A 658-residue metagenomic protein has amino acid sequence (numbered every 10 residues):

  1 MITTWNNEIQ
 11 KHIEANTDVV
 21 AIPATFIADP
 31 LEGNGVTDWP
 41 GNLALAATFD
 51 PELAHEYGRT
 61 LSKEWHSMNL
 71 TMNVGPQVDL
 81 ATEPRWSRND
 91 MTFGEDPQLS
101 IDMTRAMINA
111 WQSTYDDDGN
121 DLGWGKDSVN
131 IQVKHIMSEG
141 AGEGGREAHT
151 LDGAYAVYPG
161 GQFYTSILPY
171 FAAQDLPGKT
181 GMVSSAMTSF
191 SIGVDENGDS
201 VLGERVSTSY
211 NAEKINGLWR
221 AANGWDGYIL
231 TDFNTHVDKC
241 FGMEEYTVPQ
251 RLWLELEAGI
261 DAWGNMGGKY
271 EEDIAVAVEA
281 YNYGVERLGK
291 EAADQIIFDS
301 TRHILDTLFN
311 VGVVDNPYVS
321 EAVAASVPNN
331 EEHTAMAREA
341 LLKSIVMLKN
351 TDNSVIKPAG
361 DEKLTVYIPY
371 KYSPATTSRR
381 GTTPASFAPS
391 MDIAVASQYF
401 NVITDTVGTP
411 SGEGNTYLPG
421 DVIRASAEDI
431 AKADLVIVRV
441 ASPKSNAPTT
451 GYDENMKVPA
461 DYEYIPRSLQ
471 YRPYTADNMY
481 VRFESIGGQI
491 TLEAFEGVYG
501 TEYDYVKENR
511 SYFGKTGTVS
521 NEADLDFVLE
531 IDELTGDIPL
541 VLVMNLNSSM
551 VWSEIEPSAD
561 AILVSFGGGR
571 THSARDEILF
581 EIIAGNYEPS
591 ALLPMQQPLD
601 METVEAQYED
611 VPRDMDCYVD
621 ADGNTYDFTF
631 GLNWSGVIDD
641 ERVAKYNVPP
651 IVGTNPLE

Functional and structural regions predicted by a protein language model:
M1-E658: Glycoside hydrolase catalytic-domain context in secreted enzymes
